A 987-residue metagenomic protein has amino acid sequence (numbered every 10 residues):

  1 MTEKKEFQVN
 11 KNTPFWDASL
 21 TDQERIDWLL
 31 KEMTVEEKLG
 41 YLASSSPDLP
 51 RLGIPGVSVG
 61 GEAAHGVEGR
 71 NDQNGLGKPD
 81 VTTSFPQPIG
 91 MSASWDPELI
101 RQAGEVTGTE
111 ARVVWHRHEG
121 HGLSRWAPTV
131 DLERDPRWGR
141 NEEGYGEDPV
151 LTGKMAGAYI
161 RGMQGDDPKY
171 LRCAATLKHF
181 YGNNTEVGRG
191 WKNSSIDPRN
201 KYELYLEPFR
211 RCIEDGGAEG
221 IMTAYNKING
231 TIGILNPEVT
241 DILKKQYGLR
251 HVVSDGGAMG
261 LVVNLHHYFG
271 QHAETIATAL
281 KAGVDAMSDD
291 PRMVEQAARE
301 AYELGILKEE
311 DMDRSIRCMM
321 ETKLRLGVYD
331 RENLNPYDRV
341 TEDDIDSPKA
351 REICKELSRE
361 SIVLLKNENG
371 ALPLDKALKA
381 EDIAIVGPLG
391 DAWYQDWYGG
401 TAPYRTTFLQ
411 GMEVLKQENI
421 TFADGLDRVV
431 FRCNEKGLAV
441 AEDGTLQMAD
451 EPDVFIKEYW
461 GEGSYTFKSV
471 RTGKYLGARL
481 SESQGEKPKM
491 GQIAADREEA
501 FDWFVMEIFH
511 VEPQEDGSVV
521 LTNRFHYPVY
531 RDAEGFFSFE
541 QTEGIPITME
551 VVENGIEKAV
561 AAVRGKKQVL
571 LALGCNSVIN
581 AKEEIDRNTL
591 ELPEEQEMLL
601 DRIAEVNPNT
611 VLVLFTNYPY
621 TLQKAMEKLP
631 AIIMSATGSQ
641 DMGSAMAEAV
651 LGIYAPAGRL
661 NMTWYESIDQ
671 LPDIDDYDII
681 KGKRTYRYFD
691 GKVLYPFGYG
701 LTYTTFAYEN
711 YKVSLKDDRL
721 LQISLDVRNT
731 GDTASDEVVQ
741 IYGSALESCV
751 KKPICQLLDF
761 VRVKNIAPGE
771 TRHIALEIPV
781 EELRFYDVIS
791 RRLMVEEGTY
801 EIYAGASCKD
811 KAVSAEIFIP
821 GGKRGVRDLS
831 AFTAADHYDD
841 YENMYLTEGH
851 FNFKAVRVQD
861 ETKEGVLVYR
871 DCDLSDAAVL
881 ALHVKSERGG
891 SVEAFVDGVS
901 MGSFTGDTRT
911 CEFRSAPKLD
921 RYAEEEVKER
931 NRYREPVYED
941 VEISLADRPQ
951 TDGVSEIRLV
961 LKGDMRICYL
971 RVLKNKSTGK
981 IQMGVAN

Functional and structural regions predicted by a protein language model:
M1-F785, T799-A804, C808, D897-G898 (+3 more regions): Glycoside hydrolase catalytic-domain context in secreted enzymes
A439-A441, Y530-R531, V761, V813-I819 (+1 more regions): Short amphipathic beta-strand/extended segments with alternating polar/hydrophobic composition
R784-S790, D876: Charged, amphipathic alpha-helical segments
R791-T799: Eukaryote-biased detector of low-complexity, proline/serine/threonine-rich segments and adjacent exposed loops
T799-E801, D810-A812, F818-N987: Extracytoplasmic
